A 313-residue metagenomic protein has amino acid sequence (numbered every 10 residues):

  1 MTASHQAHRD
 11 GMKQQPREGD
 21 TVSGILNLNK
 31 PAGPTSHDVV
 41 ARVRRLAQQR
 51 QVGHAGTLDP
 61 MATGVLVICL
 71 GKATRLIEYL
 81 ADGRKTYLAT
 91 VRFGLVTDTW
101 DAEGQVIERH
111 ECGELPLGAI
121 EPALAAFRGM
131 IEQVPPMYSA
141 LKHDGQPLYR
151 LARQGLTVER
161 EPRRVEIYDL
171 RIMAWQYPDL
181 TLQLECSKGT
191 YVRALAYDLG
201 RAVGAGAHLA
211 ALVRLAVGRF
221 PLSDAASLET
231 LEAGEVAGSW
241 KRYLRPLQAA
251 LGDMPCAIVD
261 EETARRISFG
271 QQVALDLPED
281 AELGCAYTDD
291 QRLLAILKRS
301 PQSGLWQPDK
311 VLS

Functional and structural regions predicted by a protein language model:
T2-P31, H37-H54, L58, A62 (+3 more regions): Accessory RNA 3′-end/elbow-binding domains used by RNA modification enzymes
Q51-A81, R150-L151: Glycine/acidic-rich beta-strand-loop module
I68, A89, G145, L195 (+2 more regions): Residue-level signal for inorganic ion chemistry
E78-F93, V158-I172: Structural signature of FAD isoalloxazine-binding scaffolds in flavoprotein oxidoreductases
Y79-Q133: Acidic, low-complexity central loop/insert segments
V91-F93, R153, D169-A174, L184-K188 (+1 more regions): Short, structured patches in soluble enzyme cores that scaffold and shape functional sites
S139, H143-Y168: Extended alpha-helical targeting/anchoring segments, especially N-terminal organellar/secretory targeting helices
A140, P147, D179-R219: Pseudouridine synthase
